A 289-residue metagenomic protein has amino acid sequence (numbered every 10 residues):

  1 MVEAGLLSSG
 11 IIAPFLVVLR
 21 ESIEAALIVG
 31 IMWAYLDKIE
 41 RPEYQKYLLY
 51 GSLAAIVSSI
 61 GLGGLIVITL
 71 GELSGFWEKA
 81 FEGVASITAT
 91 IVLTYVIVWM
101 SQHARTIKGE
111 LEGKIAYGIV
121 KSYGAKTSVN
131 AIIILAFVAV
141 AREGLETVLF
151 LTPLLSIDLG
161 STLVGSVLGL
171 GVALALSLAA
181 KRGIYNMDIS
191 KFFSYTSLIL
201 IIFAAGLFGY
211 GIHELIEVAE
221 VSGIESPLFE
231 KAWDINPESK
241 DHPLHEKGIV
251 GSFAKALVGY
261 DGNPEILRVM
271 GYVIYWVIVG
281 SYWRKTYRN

Functional and structural regions predicted by a protein language model:
V2-N289: Multi-pass alpha-helical transmembrane bundle typical of ion/small-solute transporters and intramembrane aspartyl
